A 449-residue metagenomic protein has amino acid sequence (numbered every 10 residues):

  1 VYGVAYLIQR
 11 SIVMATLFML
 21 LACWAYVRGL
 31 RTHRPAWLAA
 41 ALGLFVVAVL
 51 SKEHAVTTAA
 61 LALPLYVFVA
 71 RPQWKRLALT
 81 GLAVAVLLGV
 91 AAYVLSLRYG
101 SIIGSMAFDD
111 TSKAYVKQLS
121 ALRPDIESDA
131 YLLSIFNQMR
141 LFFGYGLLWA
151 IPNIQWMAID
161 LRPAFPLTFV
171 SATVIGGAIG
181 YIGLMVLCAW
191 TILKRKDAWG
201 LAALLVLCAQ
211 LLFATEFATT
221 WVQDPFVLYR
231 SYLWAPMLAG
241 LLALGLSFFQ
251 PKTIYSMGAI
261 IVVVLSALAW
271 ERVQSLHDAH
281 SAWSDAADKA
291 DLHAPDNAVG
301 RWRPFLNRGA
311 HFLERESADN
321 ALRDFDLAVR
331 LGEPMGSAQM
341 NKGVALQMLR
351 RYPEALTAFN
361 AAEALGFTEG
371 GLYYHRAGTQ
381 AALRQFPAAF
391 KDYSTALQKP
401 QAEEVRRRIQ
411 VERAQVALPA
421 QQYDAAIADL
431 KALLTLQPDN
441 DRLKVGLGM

Functional and structural regions predicted by a protein language model:
V1-E316, R330, P334-S337, N341-M348 (+1 more regions): Polytopic membrane enzymes that build or remodel cell-surface glycoconjugates and lipids
A286, L327-A328, A361-A362, T395-A396 (+1 more regions): Canonical positions in the second alpha-helix
D291, V299, E333, F367 (+2 more regions): Short coil turns that delineate tetratricopeptide repeat
